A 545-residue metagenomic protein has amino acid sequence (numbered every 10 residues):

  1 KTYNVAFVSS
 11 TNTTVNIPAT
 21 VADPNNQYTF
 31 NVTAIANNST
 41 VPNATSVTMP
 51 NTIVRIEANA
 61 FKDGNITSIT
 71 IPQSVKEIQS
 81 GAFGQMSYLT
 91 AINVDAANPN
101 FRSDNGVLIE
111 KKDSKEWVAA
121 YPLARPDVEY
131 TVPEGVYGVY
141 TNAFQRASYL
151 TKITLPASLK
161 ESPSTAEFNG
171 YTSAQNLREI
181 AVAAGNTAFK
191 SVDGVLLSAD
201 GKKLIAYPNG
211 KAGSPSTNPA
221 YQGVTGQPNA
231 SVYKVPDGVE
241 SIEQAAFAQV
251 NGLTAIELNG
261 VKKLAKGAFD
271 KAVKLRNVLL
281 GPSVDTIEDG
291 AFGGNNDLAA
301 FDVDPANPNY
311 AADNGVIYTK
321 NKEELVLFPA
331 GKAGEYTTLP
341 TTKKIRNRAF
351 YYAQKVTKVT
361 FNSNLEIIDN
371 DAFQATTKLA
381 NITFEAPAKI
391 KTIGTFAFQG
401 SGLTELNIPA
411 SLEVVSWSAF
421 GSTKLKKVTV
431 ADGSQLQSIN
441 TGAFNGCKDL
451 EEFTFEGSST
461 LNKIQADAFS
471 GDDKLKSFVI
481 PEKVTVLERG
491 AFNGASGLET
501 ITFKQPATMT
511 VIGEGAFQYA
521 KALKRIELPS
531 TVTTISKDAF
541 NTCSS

Functional and structural regions predicted by a protein language model:
T2-Y3: N-terminal-proximal low-complexity accessory segments that begin disordered and transition into the first
S10-T33, P42-R55, G64-E77, S87-V107 (+20 more regions): Structural signature of tandem-repeat unit edges
A58-A60, S80-A82, T141-A143, E243-A246 (+12 more regions): Consensus positions within tandem repeat domains that build extended binding/scaffold surfaces
